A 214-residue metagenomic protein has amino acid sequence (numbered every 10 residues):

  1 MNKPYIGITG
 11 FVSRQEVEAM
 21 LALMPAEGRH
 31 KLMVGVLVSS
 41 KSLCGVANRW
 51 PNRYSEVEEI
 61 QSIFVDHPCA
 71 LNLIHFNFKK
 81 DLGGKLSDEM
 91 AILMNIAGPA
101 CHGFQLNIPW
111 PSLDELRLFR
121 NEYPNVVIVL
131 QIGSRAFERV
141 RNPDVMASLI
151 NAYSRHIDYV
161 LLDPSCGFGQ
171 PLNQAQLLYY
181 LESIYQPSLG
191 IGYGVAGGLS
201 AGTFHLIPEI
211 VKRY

Functional and structural regions predicted by a protein language model:
M1-V57: N-terminal entry module detector
K3-G10, G28-S40, C69-K80, H102-L106 (+4 more regions): Hydrophobic faces of well-ordered beta-strands that scaffold small-molecule active sites in alpha/beta enzyme cores
V17, S112-L116, A201-H205: Short, well-ordered alpha-helical microsegments
M24-R29, E58-H67, M94-A97, S148-A152 (+2 more regions): Alpha-helix termini
S40-A100, Q105, W110-E122, V129: N-terminal active-site wall of soluble small-molecule enzyme domains
K41-V46, F78-K85, R135-V140, C166-L172 (+1 more regions): Short, small-residue-enriched loops and turns at beta-alpha junctions that line or gate enzyme active sites
D88, I92, I96-S188, G192: Conserved anion-binding
G198-K212: A C-terminal functional module that forms or caps the active site or interfaces directly with catalytic machinery
